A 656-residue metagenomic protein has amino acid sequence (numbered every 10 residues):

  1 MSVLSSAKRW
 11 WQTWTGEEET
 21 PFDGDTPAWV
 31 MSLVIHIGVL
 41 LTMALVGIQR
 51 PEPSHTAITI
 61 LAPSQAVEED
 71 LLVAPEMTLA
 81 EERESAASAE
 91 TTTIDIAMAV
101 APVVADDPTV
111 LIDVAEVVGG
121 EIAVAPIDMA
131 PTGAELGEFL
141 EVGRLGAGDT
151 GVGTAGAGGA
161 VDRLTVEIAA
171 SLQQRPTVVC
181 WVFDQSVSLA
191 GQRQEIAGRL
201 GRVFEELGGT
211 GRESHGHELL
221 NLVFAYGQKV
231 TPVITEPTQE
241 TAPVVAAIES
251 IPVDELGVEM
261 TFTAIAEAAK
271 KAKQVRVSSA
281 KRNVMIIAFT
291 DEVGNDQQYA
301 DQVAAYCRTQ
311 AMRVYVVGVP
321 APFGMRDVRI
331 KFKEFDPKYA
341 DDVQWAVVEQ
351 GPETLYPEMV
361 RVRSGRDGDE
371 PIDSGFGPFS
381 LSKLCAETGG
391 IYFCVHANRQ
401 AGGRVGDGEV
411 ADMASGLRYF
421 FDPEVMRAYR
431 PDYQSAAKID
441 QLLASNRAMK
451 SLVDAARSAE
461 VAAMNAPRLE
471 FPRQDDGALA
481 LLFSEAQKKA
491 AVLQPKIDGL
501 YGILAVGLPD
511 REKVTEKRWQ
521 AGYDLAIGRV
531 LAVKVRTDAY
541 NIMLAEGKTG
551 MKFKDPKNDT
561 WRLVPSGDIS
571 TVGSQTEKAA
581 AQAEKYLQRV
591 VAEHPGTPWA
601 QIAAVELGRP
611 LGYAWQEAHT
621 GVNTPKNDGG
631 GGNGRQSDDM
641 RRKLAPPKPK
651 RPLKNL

Functional and structural regions predicted by a protein language model:
S6-P27, M31, L41-T92, E121-C180 (+2 more regions): Acidic, polar low-complexity linker/tail segments
L172-T235, I265-A268, M285-F289, V317: Von Willebrand factor
I196, E292-K383: VWA/integrin I-like adhesion module and closely mimicked acidic/polar interface patches used
T231-V233, A242-V284, G294-Q298, G318-D327: Von Willebrand factor
V277, D296, D510-R518, V591-A604 (+3 more regions): Short solvent-exposed coil/turn linkers within tandem alpha-helical repeat scaffolds
E353-K496, G502-A505, P509-E516: C-terminal "exit" segments of structured domains
D475-L479, T537-E593, P598, W615-K643 (+1 more regions): Short coil/linker segments at helix-helix boundaries
